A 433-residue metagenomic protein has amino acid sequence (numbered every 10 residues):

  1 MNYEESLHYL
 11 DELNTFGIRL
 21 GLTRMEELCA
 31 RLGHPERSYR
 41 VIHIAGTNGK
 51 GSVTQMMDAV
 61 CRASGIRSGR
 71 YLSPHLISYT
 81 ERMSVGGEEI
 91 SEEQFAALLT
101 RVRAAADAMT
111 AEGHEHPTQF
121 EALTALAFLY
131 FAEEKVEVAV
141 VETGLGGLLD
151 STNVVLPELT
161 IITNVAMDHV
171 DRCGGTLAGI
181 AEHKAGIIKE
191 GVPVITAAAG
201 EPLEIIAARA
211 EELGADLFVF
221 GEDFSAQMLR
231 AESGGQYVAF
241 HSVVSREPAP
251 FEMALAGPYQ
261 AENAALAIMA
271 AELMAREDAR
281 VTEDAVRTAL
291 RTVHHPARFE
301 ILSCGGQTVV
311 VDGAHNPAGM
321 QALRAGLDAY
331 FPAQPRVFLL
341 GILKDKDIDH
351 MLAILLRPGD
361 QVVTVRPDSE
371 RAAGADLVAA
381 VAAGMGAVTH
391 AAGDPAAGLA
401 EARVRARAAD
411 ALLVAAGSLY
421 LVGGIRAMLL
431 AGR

Functional and structural regions predicted by a protein language model:
M1-N48, S52-R67, L76-S78, K135 (+3 more regions): N-terminal leader/targeting and accessory segments in enzymes
L10, T47, S68, V140 (+9 more regions): Residue-level signal for inorganic ion chemistry
L22, E26-R37, A63-V155, D171-C173 (+1 more regions): ATP-dependent carboxylate-amine ligase catalytic core
S38, V138-T143, D150-I161, V165-H169 (+2 more regions): Nucleotide phosphate-binding/pyrophosphate-handling subdomain across enzymes that bind or process nucleotide phosphates
M57, L148-E158, R426-L429: Short Gly/Thr/Asp-enriched flexible loops that form oxyanion-binding sites at enzyme active sites
L72, A197-A198, R209-A231, M253-P258 (+6 more regions): Beta-strand->loop->alpha-helix junctions that form or flank phosphate-binding loops in nucleotide-handling enzymes
M109-A111, E115, E134-E142, P157-P250 (+1 more regions): Acidic, Mg2+-coordinating active-site environments of NTP-dependent enzymes
A199-F218, G234, T308-V311, P317 (+1 more regions): C-terminal helical cap/extension that packs against the catalytic core of soluble nucleotide-cofactor enzymes
